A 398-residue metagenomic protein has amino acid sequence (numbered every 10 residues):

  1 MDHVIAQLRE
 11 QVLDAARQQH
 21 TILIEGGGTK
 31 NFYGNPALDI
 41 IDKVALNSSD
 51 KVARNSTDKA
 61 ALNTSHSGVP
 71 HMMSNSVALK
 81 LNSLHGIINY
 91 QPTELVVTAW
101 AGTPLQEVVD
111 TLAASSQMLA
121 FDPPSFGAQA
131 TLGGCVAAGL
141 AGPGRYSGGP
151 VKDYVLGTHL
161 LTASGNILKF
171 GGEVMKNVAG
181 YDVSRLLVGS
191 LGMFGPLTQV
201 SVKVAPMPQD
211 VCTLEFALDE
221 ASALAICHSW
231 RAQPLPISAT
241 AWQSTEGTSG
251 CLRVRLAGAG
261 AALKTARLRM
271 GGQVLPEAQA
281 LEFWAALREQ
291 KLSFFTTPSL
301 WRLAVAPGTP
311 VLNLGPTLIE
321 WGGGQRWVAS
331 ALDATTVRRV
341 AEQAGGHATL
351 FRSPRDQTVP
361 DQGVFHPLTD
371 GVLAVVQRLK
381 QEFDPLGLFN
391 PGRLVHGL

Functional and structural regions predicted by a protein language model:
M1-L23, S67, M73-N75, K80-G127 (+2 more regions): N-terminal glycine-rich flavin-associated loop
H3-I5, R9, D39, S67-S74 (+2 more regions): Conserved glycine-rich FAD pyrophosphate-binding loop
G27-F32, A37, L84-G86: Short active-site-proximal "capping" loops at secondary-structure junctions
P36-S76: Intrinsically disordered, low-complexity terminal tails and inter-domain linkers enriched for S/T/G/P/D/E
A128-P236, T240: FAD-binding subdomain of flavoenzyme oxidoreductases
D219-S222, L256-L263, A306-G308, S330-T335: Helix N-cap motif at beta-to-alpha junctions
I226-P276: A conserved active-site cap/scaffold subdomain adjacent to cofactor or substrate pockets
